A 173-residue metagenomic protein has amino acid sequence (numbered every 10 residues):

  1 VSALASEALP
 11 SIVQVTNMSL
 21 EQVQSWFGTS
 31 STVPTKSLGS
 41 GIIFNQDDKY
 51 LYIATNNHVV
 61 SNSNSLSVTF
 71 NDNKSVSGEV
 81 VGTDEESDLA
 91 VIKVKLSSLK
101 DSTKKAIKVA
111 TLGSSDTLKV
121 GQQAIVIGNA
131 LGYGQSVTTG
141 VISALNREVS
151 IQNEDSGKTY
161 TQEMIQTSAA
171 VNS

Functional and structural regions predicted by a protein language model:
V1-S173: Serine-dependent protease modules
